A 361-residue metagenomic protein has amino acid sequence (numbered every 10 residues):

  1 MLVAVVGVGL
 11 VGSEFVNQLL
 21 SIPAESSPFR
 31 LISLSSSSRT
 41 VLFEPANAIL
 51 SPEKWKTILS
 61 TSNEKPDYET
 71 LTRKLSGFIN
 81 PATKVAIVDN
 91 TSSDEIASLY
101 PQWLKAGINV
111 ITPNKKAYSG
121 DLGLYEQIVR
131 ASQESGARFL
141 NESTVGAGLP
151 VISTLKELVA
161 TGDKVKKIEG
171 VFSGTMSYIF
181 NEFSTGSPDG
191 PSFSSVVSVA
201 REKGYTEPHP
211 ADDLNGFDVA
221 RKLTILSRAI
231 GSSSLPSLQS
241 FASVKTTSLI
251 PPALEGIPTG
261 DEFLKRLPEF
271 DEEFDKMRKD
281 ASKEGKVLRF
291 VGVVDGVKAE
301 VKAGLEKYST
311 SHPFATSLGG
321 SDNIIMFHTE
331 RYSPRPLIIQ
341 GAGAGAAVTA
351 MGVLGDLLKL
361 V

Functional and structural regions predicted by a protein language model:
M1-A106: N-terminal glycine-/serine-/threonine-rich beta1-alpha1-beta2 phosphate-ribose binding loop of Rossmann-like
L2-V5, G9, F15-Q18, E25 (+5 more regions): NAD(P)-dependent dehydrogenase/reductase Rossmann-like domain
I49-K54, V129-A131, E157-V159: Short, hinge-like loop/turn segments at secondary-structure boundaries
T83, S135-F139, D163: A short helix-to-beta-strand connector/capping loop
S93-K105, K115-S143, A147-L155: Rossmann-fold NAD(P)-binding glycine/threonine-rich loop
A106-N109, G174: Glycine-enriched alpha-helix->loop->beta-strand junction motifs that scaffold or abut catalytic
N114-K115, K222: A general lysine-centric signal
